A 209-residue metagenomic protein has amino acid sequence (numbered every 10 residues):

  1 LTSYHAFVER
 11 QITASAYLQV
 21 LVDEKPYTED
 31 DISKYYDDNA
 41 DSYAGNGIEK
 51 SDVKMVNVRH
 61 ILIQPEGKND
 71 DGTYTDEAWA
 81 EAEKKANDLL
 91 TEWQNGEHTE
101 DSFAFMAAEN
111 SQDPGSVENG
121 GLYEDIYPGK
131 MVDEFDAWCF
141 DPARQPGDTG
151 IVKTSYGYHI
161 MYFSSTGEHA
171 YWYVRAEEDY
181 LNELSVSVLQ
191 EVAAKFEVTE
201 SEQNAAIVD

Functional and structural regions predicted by a protein language model:
L1-E81, A108, P128-D209: PPIase-associated folding chaperone regions across multiple families
D88-D133, S164-Y171: Peptidyl-prolyl cis-trans isomerase
